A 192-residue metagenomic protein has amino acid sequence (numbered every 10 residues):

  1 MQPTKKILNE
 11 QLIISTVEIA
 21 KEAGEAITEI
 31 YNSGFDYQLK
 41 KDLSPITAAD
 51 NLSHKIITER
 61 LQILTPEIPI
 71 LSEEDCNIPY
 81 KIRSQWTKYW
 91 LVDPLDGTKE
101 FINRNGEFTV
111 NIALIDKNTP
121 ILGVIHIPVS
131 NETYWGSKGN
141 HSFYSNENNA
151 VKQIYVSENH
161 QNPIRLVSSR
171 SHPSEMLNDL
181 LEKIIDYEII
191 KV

Functional and structural regions predicted by a protein language model:
M1-L95, S171-E188: N-terminal subdomain of lithium-sensitive/metallo-dependent phosphomonoesterases centered on the IMPase/IPPase/PAP
I27, D50, L61, T98 (+3 more regions): Residue-level signal for inorganic ion chemistry
I30, E100, S145: Residues that scaffold the ATP/ADP-binding catalytic core of kinase and kinase-like folds
D36-Q38, T47, D96, I102-N103 (+3 more regions): Generic, ordered loop/turn and secondary-structure boundary motif
L71, L91, T109, W135 (+1 more regions): Conserved beta-strand segments that form the floor/walls of ligand-binding pockets within enzyme and binding domains
K81-R83, I102-R104, S137: Short, conserved acidic/polar surface loops in the N-terminal third of protein domains
W86-S130: Glycine-rich active-site/cofactor-binding loop and its immediate structural neighborhood
A113-V192: Acidic beta-strand-loop-alpha-helix segment within the catalytic core of divalent metal-dependent phosphate-processing
